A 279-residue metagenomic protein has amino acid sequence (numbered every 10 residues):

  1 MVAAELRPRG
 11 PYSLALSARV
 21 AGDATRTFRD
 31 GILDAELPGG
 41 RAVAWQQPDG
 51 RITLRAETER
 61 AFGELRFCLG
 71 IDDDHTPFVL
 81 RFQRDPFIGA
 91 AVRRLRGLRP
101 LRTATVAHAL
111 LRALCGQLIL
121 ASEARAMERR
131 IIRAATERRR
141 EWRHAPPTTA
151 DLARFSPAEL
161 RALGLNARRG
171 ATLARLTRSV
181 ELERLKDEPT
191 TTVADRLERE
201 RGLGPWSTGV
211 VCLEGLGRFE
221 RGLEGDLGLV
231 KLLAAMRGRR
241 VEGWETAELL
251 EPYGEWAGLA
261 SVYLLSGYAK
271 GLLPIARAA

Functional and structural regions predicted by a protein language model:
M1-A279: HhH-family (HhH-GPD) DNA N-glycosylase catalytic core used in base-excision repair
